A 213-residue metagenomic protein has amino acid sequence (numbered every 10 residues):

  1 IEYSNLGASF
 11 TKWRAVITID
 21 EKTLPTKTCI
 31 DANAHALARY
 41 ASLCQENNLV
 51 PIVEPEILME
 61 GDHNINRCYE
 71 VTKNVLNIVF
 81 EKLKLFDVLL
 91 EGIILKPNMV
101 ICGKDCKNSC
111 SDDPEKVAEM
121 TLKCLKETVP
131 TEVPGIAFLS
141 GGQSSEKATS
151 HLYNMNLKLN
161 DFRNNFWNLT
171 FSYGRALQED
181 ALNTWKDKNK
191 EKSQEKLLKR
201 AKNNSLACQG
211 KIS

Functional and structural regions predicted by a protein language model:
I1-L83, C106: Helix-rich catalytic cores of soluble enzyme domains
H63-S213: Active-site capping/gating regions of soluble enzymes
